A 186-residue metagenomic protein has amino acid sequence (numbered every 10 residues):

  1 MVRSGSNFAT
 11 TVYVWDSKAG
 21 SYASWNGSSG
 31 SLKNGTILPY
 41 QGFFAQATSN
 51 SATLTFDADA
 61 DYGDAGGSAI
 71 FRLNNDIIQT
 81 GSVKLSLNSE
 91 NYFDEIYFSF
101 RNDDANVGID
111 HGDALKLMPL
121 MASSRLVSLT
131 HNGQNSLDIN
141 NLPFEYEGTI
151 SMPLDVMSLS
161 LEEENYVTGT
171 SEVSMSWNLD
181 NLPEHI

Functional and structural regions predicted by a protein language model:
M1-I186: Compositionally biased Ser/Thr/Gly- and acidic/asparagine-rich, proline-interspersed low-complexity stretches
